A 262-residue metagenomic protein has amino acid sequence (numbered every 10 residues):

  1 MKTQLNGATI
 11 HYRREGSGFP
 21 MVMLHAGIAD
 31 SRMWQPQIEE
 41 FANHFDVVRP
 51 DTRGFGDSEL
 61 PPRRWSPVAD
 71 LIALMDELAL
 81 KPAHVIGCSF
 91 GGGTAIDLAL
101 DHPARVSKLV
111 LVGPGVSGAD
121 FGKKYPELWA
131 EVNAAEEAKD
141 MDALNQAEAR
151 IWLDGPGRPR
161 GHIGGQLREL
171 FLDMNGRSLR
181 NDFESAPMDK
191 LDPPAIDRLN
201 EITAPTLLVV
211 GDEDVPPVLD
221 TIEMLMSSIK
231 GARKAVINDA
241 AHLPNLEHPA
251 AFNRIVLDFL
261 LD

Functional and structural regions predicted by a protein language model:
L5-L60: Conserved HGGG/HGGXW glycine-rich cap/lid loop of the alpha/beta-hydrolase fold
V68-A83: Conserved acidic catalytic loop of the alpha/beta-hydrolase fold
V85-G87, V112: Short beta-strand immediately N-terminal to the catalytic nucleophile in serine-hydrolase-like folds
G87, G91, A95: Gly/Ala-rich beta-loop-alpha elbow adjacent to hydrolase catalytic centers
D97-D101, S107-A138: Flexible "cap/lid" loop of the alpha/beta hydrolase fold
K123-K124, A138-P193, R198: Conserved alpha/beta-hydrolase catalytic His-Asp/Glu region
D173-S227, V236: Conserved serine/cysteine hydrolase catalytic core
G231-D262: Catalytic active-site module of serine/aspartate enzymes centered on a nucleophile-bearing elbow/loop
